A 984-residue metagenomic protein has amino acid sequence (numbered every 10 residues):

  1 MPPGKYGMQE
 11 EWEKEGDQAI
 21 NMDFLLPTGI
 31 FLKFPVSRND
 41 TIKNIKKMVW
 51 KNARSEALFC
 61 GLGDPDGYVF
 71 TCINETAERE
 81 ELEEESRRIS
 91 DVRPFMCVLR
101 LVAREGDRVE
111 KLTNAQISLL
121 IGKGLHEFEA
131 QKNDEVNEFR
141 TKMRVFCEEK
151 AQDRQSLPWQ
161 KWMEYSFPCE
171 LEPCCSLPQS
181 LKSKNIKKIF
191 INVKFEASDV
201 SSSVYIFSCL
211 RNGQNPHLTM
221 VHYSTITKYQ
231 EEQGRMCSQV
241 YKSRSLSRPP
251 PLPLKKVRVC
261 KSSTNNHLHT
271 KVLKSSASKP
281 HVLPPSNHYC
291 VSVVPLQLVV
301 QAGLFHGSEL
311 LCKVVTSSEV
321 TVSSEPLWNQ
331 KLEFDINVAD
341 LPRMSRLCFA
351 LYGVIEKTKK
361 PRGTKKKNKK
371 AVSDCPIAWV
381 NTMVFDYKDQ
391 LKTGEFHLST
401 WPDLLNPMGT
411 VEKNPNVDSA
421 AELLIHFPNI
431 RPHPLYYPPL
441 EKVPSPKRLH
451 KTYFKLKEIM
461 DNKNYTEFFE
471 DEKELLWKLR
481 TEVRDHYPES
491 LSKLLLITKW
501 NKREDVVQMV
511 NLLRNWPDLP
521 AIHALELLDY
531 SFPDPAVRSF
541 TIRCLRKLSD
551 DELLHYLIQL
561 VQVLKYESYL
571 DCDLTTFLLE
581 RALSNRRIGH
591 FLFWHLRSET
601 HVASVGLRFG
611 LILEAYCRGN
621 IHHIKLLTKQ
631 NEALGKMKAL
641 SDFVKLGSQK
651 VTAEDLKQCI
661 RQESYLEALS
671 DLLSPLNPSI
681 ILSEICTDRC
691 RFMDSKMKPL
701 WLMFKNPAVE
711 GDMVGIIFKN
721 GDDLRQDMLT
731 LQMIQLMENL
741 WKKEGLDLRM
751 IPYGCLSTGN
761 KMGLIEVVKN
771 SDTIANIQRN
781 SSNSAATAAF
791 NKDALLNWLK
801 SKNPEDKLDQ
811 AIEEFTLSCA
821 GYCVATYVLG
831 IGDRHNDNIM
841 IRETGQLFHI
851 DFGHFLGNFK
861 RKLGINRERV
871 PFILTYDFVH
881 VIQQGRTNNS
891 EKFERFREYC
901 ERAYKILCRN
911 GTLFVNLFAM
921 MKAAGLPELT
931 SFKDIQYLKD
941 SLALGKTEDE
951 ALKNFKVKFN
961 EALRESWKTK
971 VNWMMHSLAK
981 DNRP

Functional and structural regions predicted by a protein language model:
M1-A19, L119-F190, S286, V293: Charged, low-complexity intrinsically disordered regulatory segments in eukaryotic signaling
Q18-I30, D40, N44, K51 (+3 more regions): Calcium-regulated, polybasic anionic-phospholipid
A19-G29, I186-V200, A277-V282, G307-V314 (+15 more regions): Surface-exposed beta-strand-to-loop junctions that form interaction patches on eukaryotic regulatory domains
K33, N287, K447-V605: Alpha-helical solenoid scaffolds in large eukaryotic transport, assembly, and signaling factors
M48-V49, A53-R54, L58, D64-N74 (+5 more regions): Eukaryotic beta-sheet cores, primarily in C2 and C2-like/PH beta-sandwich modules
A57, D66-V109, T227-R235, Q239: Eukaryotic mixed-charge, acidic/polar low-complexity intrinsically disordered regions
I73-F95, L310, V314, E319-L327 (+1 more regions): C2-type phospholipid-binding modules
V507, L513, P535, S539 (+3 more regions): ATP-dependent kinase catalytic cores of phosphoinositide-metabolizing enzymes and PI3K-like protein kinases
